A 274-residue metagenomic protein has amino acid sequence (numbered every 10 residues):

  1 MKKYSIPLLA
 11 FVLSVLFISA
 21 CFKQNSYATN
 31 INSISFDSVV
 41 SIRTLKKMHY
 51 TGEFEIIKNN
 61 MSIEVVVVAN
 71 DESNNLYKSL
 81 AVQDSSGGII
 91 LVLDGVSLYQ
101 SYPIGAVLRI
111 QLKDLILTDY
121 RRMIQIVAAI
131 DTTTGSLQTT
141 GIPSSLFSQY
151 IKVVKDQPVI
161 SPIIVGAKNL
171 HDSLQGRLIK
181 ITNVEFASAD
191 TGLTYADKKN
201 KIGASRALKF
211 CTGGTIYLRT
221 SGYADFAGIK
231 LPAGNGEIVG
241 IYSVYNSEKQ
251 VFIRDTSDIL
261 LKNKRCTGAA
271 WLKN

Functional and structural regions predicted by a protein language model:
M1-L9: Bacterial N-terminal signal peptides that target proteins for export
F17-A20: C-terminal motif of bacterial Sec signal peptides marking the signal peptidase cleavage site
F22-Y77, A81-N274: OB-fold nucleic-acid-binding modules
